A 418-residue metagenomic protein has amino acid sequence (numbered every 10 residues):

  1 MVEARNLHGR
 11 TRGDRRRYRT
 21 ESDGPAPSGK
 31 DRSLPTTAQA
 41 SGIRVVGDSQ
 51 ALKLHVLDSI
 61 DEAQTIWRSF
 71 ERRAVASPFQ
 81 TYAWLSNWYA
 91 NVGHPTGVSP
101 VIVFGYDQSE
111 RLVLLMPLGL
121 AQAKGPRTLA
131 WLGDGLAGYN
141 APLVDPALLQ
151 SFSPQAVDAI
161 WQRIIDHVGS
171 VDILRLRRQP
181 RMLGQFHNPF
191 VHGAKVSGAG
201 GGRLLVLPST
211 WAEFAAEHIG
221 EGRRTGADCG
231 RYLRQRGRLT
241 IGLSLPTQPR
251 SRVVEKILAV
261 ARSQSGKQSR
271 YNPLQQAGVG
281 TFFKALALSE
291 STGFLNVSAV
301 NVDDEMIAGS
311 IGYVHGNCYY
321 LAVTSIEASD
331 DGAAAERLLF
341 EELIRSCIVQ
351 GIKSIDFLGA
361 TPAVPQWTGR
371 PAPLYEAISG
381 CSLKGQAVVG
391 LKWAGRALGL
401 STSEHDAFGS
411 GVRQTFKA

Functional and structural regions predicted by a protein language model:
V2-A51, I60, P180-E217, N296 (+1 more regions): Active-site/acyl-donor-binding loops of N-acyltransferases
V46-G47, D134-L136, L233-R236: Short, flexible turn/loop "capping" segments at secondary-structure junctions
L52-L129, Q179-G201, A216-G332: A conserved beta-strand-loop-helix scaffold within acyl/acetyltransferase catalytic domains
A74-P78, V168, D172, A261-S269 (+6 more regions): A generic secondary-structure signal for well-formed alpha-helical elements
S99-P100, D107, A121-G198, H315-E376: Acyl-donor binding region in acyl/amide transferases
G133, V157-I160, A216-R224, K392-A397: Short intrinsically disordered coil segments
V144-P146, L205-L207, L245: Short beta-strand-to-loop capping motifs
G169, R224-Q235, A397-H405: Short, cationic low-complexity segments
